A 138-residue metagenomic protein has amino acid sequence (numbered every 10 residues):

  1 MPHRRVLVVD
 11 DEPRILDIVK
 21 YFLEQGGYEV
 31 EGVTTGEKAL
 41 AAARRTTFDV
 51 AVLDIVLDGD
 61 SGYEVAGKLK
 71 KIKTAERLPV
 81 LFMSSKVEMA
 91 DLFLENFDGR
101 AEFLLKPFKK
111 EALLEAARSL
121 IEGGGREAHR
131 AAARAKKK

Functional and structural regions predicted by a protein language model:
L16, D58, E88: The feature encodes the CheY-like receiver
D17-Q25: Charged docking surfaces used in two-component/phosphorelay signaling
G27-T34, A42: Short hydrophobic/Thr-rich beta-strand motif most characteristic of the beta2 strand and flanking loop of CheY-like
T34-K38, S61-E64: Acidic catalytic/metal-coordinating carboxylates
A41, Y63-E76: Short amphipathic alpha-helix used as the core "switch/output" element in two-component signaling
T46-V52, L57: Active-site beta3 strand of CheY-like receiver
E64, E76, V87-L104, E111 (+1 more regions): Alpha4 helix (beta4-alpha4-beta5 surface) of REC/receiver domains from two-component response regulators
